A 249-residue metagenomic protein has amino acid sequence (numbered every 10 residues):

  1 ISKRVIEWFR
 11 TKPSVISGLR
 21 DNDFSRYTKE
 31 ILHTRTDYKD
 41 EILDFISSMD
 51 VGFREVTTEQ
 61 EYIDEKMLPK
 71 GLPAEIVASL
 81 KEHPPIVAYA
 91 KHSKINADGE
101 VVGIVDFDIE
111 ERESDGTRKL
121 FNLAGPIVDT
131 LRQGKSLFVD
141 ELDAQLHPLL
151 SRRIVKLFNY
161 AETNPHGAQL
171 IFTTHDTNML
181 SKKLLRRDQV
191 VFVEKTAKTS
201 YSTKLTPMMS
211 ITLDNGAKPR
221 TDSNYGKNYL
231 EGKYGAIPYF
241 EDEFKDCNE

Functional and structural regions predicted by a protein language model:
I1-A124, Y225-N228, Y239-E249: Phosphate-coordinating catalytic segments in nucleotide- and nucleic-acid-processing enzymes
I109-R112, Q145, A161, L180: Short, contiguous acidic/charged loop-to-helix segments that flank catalytic cores in large enzymes
G116-T117, P148, I154: Catalytic core segments in nucleotide and nucleic-acid processing enzymes
F121-V128, K156-L157: Contiguous, well-ordered alpha-helical segments that form the cores/surfaces of helical PPI scaffolds
I127-K135: Short basic/glycine-enriched coil/helix segment immediately N-terminal to the Walker B
R132, A144-P148: Conserved D-loop-proximal element of ABC-family nucleotide-binding domains
D140-L142: Walker B catalytic acidic pair
R153-E249: C-terminal lobe/lid and adjacent interdomain/linker elements of RecA-like ASCE P-loop ATPase modules
